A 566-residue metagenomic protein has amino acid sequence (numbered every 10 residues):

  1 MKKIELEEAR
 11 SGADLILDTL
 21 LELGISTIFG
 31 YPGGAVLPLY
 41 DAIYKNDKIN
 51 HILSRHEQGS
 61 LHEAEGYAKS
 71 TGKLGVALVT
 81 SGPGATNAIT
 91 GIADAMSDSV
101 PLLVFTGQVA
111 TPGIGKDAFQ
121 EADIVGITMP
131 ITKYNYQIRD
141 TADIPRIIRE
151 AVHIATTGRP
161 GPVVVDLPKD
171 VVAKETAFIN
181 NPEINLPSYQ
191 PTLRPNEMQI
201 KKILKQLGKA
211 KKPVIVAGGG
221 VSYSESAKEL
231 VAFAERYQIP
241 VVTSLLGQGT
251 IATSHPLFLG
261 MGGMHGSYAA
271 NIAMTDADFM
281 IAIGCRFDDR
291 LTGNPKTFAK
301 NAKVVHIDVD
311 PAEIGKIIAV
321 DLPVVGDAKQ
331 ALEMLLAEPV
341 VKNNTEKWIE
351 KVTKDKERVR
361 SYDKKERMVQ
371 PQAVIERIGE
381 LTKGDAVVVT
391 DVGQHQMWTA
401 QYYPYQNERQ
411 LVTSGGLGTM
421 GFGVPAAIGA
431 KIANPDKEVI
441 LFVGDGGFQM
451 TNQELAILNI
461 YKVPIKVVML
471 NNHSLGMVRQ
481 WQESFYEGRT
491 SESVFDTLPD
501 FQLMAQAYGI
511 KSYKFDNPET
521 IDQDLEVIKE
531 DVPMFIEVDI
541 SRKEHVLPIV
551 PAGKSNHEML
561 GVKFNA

Functional and structural regions predicted by a protein language model:
K2-E7, A142, N301-Q394, S512 (+3 more regions): Phosphate/pyrophosphate-binding active-site segments
K2-V341, R377, L381-G384, I457 (+3 more regions): N-terminal alpha/beta PP-like core and its mobile active-site loop of ThDP/TPP-dependent enzymes
A13-L17, L21-S26, L39-I43, T353-A430 (+2 more regions): Active-site diphosphate/adenylate-binding microenvironment
Y31-G33, I52-H62, A77-G84, R139-D140 (+7 more regions): Active-site nucleophile and cofactor-binding loops and adjacent substrate-binding regions of central metabolic enzymes
E57, K116-D117, Q190-K202, G262-G266 (+5 more regions): A general structural motif
Q120, I460-A552: Thiamine diphosphate
D288-R290, M397, K543-H545: Short glycine-rich, flexible loops that bind phosphorylated cofactors or substrates
F422, A426-P464, L470: Catalytic phosphate/nucleotide-handling subdomain of diverse soluble enzymes
